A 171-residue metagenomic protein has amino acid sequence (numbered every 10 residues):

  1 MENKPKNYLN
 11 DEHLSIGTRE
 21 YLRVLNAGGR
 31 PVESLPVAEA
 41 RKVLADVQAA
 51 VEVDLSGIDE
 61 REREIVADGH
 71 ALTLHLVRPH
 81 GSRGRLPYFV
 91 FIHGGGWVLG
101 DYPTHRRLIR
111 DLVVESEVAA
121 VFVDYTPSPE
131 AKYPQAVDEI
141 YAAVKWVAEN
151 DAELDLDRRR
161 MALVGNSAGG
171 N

Functional and structural regions predicted by a protein language model:
M1-L76: A glycine/proline-hinged amphipathic helix-loop "lid/cap" segment that gates access to hydrophobic ligand pockets
R85-G95: Short beta-strand element of the alpha/beta-hydrolase
Y102-V123, D138: Short amphipathic alpha-helix adjacent to the substrate-entry channel of hydrolases
D124-S128: Short beta-to-alpha linker loops that shape the active-site pocket of alpha/beta-hydrolase fold enzymes
A131-E153: Alpha/beta-hydrolase active-site loop
A148-N166: Gly/Ser-rich "nucleophile elbow"/oxyanion-hole loop immediately N-terminal to the catalytic nucleophile in hydrolases
G169-G170: Catalytic nucleophile loop
